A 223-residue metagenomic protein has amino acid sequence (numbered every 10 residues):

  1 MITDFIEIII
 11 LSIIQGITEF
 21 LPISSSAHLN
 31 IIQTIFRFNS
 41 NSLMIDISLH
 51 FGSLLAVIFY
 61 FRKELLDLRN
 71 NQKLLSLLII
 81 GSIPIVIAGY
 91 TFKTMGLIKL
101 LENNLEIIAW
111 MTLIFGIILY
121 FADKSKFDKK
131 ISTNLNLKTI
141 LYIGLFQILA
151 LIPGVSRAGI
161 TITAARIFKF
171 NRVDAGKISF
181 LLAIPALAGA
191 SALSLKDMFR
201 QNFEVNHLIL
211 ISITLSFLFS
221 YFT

Functional and structural regions predicted by a protein language model:
M1-T223: Multi-pass membrane proteins that catalyze or facilitate reactions on polyprenyl-/lipid-phosphate substrates and their
